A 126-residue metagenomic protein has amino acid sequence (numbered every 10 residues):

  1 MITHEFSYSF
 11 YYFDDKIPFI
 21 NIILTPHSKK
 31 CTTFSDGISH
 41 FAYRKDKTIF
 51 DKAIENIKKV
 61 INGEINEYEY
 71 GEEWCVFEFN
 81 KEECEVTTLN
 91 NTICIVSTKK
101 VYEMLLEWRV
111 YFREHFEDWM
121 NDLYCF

Functional and structural regions predicted by a protein language model:
I2-E69: The feature represents the first ordered module of a protein
Y11-F13, C75, F116: Short linear sequence elements within intrinsically disordered, low-complexity coil regions
T33, Y43, T48, N80 (+2 more regions): Serine/threonine-rich low-complexity intrinsically disordered regions
E55-F112: Amphipathic protein-protein interaction modules
E117-F126: Short acidic DE-rich linear segments
